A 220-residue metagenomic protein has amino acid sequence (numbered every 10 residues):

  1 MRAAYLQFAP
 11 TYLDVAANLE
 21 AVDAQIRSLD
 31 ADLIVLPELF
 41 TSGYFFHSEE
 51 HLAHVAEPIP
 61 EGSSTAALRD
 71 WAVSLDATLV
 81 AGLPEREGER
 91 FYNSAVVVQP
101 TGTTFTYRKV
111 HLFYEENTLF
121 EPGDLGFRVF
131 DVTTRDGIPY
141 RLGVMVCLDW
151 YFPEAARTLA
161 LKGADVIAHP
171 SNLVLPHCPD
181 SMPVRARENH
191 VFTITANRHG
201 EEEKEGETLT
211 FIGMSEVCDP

Functional and structural regions predicted by a protein language model:
M1-Y5: Extreme N-terminal starter segment of soluble prokaryotic enzymes
Q7-A9, P37, R108, N197: Residue-level recognition of beta-strand->loop/alpha-helix junctions
Q7-Q25: N-terminal phosphate-binding loop and adjacent alpha-helix
A24-P100, T106, L175-N189: Cys-nucleophile CN-hydrolase/nitrilase-fold catalytic domain and related Cys-dependent amidase chemistry that acts on
E57, R86-K162, S171, H177-V184 (+1 more regions): Active-site catalytic loop in hydrolytic enzyme cores
S63-T78, Y151-P220: CN hydrolase (nitrilase-like) catalytic-core segments centered on the catalytic cysteine and neighboring Lys/Glu
T78-G82, R108-E115, A196-G200: Short Pro/Gly-enriched beta-strand edge/turn motifs at strand-loop
